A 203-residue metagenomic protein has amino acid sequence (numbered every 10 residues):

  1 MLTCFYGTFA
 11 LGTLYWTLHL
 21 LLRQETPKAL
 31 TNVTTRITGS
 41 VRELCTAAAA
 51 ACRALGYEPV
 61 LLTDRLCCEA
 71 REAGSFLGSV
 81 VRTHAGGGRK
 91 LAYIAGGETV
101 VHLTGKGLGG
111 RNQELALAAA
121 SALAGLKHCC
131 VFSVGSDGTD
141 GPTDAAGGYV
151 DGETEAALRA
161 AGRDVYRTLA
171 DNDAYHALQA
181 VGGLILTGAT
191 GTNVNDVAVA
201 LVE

Functional and structural regions predicted by a protein language model:
M1, A51-E58, V80-G87, A122-L126 (+3 more regions): Change "in soluble alpha/beta enzymes" to "in soluble alpha/beta proteins
M1-L2, G7-F76: Accessory alpha-helical/coil subdomains and C-terminal extensions that flank or cap enzyme catalytic cores
R36-S40, L44, R65, E69 (+4 more regions): Catalytic cores of large soluble enzymes that bind and process phosphate-bearing ligands
V60, Y93-I94, F132, I185: Hydrophobic/aromatic beta-strand patches that form the interior of the parallel beta-sheet core in alpha/beta enzyme
D64-R65, G97-T99, V134-D137: Short, ordered loop/turn segments at secondary-structure junctions
A70-V80, G86, V101-L115, G141-Y149: Short glycine/threonine-rich loop-to-helix capping motif typified by GTGT followed within a few residues by an Asp-Pro
A92, G96-L126: Conserved mixed alpha/beta catalytic, RNA-binding, or beta-rich assembly cores of soluble enzyme, regulatory
L117-E203: Internal helix-turn-beta structural module
